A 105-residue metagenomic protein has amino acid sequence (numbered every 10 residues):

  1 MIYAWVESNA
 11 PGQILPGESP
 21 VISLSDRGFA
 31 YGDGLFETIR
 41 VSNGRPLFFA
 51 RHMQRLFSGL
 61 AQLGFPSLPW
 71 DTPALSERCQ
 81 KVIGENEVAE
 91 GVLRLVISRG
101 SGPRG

Functional and structural regions predicted by a protein language model:
M1-G105: Conserved alpha/beta cores of soluble small-molecule-handling proteins
